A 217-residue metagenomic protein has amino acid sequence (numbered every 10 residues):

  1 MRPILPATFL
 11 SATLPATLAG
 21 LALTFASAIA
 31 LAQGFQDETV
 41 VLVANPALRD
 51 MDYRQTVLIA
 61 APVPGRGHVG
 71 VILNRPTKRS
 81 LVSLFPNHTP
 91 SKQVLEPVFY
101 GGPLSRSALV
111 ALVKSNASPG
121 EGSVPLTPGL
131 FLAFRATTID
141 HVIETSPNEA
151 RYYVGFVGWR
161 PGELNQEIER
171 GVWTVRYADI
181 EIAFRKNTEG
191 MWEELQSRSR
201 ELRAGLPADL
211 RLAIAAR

Functional and structural regions predicted by a protein language model:
M1-L18: Bacterial N-terminal signal peptides that target proteins for export
A19-G20, A30: Cleavable N-terminal signal peptides
L31-R217: A short aromatic-anchored loop/beta-hairpin motif
